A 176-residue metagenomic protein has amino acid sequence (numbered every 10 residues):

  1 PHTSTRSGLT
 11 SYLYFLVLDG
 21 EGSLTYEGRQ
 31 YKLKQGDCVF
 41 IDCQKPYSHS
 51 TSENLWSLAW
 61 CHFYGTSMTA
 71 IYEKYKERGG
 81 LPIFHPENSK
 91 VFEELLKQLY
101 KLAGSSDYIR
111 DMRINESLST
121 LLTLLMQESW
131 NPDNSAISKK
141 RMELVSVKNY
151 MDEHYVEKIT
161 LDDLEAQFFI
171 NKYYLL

Functional and structural regions predicted by a protein language model:
P1-R78, D111: N-terminal regulatory/effector-sensing and dimerization cores that precede helix-turn-helix DNA-binding domains
R6-L9, A136, K140, E153 (+1 more regions): Residue-level marker of regulatory loop/turn positions in helix-turn-helix DNA-binding domains and in histidine
L16-L18, M126, D152, V156: Short, locally clustered residues in the helix-turn-helix/winged-helix DNA-binding domain
G22, G80, G104, W130 (+1 more regions): Generic structural signal for secondary-structure transition and capping sites
T25-Y26, S50, I71, F84 (+2 more regions): Short, hydrophobic secondary-structure boundary micro-motifs
C61-A70, K74, P86-D152, Y174-L176: An amphipathic alpha-helical interaction segment
G79-H85: Short, charged recognition helix plus adjacent turn of helix-turn-helix-like nucleic-acid-binding domains
D152-L176: Basic/polar phosphate-binding segments, predominantly the helix-turn-helix DNA-binding elements of transcriptional
